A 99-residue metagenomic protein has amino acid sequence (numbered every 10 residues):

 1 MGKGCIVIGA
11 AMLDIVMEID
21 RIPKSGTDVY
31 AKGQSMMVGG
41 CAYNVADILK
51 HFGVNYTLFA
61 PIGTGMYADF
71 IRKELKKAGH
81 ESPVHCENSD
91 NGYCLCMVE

Functional and structural regions predicted by a protein language model:
M1-P61, M66-F70, K76-K77: Glycine-rich phosphate/adenosyl-contacting loop at the front of the ribokinase-like
K3, N91-Y93: Change "...and in nucleic-acid phosphodiester-cleaving endonucleases..." to "...and in nucleic-acid processing enzymes
D47, Y93-M97: Short beta-strand scaffold segments in enzyme catalytic cores
E74-D90: A glycine-rich helix N-cap at a beta->alpha junction
C86, C96-E99: Conserved phosphate-binding/catalytic loop of the ribokinase/pfkB sugar-kinase fold
